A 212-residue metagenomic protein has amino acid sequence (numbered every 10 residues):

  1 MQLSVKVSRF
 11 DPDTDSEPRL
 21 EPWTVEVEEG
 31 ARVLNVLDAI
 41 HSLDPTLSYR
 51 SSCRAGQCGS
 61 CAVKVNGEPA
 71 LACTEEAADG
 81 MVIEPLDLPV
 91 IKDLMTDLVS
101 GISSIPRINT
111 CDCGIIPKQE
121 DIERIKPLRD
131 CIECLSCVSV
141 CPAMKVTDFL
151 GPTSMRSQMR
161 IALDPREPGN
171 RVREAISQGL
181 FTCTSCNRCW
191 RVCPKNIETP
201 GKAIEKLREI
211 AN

Functional and structural regions predicted by a protein language model:
M1-T96, P142, T147: Iron-sulfur-associated redox domains of electron-transfer enzymes in respiratory and anaerobic energy metabolism
A31-L43, D87-L88, L94-R129, E133-N212: Ferredoxin-type iron-sulfur electron-transfer modules in oxidoreductases and energy-metabolism complexes
